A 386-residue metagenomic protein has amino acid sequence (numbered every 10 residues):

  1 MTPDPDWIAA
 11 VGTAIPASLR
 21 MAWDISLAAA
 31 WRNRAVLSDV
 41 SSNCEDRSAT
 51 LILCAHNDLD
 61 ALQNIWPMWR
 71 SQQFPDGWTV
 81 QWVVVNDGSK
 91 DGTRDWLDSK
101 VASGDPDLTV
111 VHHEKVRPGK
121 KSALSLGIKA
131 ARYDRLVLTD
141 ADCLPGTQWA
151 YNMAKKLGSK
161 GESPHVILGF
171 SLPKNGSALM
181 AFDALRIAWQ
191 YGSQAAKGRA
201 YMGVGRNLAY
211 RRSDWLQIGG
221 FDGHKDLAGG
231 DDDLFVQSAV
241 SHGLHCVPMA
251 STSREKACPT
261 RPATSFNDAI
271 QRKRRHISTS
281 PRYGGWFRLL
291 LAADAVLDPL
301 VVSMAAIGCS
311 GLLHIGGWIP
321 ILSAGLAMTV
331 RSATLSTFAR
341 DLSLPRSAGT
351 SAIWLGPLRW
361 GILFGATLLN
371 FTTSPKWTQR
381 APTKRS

Functional and structural regions predicted by a protein language model:
M1-N43, Y191-Q194, G356-R359, L363 (+1 more regions): N-terminal membrane-anchoring/stem segments of glycan-assembly enzymes
N43, L291-K376: Membrane-embedded multi-pass helical conduit in multi-pass membrane proteins, especially envelope-biosynthetic
R47-I52, Q81, L234: Cell-envelope/extracellular polymer assembly enzymes that use nucleotide-activated donors
L59, N86-W96, K115-V116, C143: A conserved acidic beta->alpha catalytic loop
P67-T79: Short, acidic, metal-binding catalytic loop of nucleotide-sugar glycosyltransferases
G92, A141-K156: Acidic donor-binding/catalytic loop of UDP-sugar-dependent glycosyltransferases, especially processive GT2
V110-H113, R117-A123, G127-K129, Y133 (+6 more regions): Long helical/loop segments within the catalytic core of UDP-sugar-dependent glycosyltransferases, especially the large
D226-L234: Acidic donor-binding loop at a coil-to-helix junction in glycosyltransferase catalytic cores that engages
